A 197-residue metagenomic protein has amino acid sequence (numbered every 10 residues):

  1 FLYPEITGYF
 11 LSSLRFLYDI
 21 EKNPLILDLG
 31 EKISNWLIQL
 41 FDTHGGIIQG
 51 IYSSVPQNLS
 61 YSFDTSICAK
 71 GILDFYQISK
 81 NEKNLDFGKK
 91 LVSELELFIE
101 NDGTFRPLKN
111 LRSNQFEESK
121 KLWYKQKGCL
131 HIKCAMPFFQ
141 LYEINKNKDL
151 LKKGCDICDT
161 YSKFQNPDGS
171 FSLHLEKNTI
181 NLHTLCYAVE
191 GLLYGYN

Functional and structural regions predicted by a protein language model:
F1-N197: Glycan-recognition and catalytic cores of secretory/periplasmic carbohydrate-active enzymes
